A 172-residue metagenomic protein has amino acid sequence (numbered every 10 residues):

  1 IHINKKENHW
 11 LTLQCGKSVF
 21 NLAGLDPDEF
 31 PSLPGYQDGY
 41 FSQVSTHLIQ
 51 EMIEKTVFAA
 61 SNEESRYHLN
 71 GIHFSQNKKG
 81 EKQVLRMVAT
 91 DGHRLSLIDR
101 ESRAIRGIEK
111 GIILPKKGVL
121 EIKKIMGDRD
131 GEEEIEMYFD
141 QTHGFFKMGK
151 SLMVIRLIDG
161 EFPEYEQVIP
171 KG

Functional and structural regions predicted by a protein language model:
I1-G172: Structural preference for solvent-exposed beta-strand-turn elements and adjacent flexible terminal/loop segments within
